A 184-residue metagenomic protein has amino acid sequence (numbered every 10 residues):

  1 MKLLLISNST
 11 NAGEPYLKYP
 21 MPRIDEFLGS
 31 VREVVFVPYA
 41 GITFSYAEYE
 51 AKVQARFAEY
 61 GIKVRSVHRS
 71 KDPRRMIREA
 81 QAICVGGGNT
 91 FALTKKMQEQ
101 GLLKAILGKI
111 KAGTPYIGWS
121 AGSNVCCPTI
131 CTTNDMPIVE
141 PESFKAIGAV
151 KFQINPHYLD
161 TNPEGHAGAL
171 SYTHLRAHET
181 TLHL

Functional and structural regions predicted by a protein language model:
M1-A82: N-terminal beta1-alpha1 cap of cysteine-dependent amidohydrolase-like domains
L5, C84-G86, I117, I154: Structural motif
S9, I42, G88-F91, A121-G122 (+1 more regions): Short glycine-rich anion-binding loops that position phosphate/pyrophosphate groups of nucleotides and phosphorylated
G13-E14, F44, L93-T94, C126-C127: Glycine/Thr-rich phosphate-binding loops of Rossmann-like dinucleotide-binding domains
K18-P20, Y49-K52, M97-G101, C131-N134 (+1 more regions): Short, glycine/charged-enriched secondary-structure capping and boundary segments
I62-T114: Flexible gly/pro-rich beta->alpha loop and the following alpha-helix that scaffold active-site loops
K95-K96, L103-K111, P115-E164: Class I SAM-dependent methyltransferase SAM-binding "motif I" and its flanking Rossmann-like core
T173-T180: Conserved small/polar residues in nucleotide/adenosyl-binding loops
